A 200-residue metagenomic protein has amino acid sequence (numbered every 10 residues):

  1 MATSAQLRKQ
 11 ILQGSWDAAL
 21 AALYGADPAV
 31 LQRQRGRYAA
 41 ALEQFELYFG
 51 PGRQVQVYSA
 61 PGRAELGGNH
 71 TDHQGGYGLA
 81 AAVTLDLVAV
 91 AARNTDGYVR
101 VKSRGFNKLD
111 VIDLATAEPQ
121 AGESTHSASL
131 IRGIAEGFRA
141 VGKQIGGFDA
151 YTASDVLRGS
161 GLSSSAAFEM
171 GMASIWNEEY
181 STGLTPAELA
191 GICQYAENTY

Functional and structural regions predicted by a protein language model:
A2-A166, M170, S174-P186, G191-Y200: ATP-binding N-lobe of GHMP and related small-molecule kinases
